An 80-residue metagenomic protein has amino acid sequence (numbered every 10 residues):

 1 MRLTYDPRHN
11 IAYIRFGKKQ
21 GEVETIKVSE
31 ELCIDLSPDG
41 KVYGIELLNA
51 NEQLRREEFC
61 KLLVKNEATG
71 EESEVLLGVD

Functional and structural regions predicted by a protein language model:
M1-D80: Small, basic N-terminal interaction modules of short regulatory proteins
